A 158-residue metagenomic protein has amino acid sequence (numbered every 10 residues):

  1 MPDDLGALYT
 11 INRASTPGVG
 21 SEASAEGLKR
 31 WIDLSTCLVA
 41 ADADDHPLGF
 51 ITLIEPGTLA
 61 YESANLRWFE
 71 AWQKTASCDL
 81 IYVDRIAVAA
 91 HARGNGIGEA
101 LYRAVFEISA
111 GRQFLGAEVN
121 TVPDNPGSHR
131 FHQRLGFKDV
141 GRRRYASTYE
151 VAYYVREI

Functional and structural regions predicted by a protein language model:
M1-L8: A short beta-loop-alpha structural element at the N-terminal edge of CoA-dependent acyl/N-acetyltransferase catalytic
P17-A43, T52: Active-site rim helix/loop that mediates acceptor-substrate recognition in acyltransferases
T52-R85: Conserved acyl-donor/pantetheine-binding loop and adjacent beta-alpha core of acyl/acetyltransferases and related
I81, I108-V122: Conserved GNAT acetyl-CoA-binding A-motif
V88, G94-E107, R130, R134: Conserved acetyl-CoA-binding loop-helix of GNAT-fold acetyltransferases
A90-R93, G116-H129: Conserved beta-strand-loop-alpha-helix junction that forms the acyl-donor binding cleft
E99, V122-R142: Conserved active-site alpha-helix within GNAT-family acetyltransferase domains
R144-I158: C-terminal "cap" of GNAT-fold acetyltransferases
